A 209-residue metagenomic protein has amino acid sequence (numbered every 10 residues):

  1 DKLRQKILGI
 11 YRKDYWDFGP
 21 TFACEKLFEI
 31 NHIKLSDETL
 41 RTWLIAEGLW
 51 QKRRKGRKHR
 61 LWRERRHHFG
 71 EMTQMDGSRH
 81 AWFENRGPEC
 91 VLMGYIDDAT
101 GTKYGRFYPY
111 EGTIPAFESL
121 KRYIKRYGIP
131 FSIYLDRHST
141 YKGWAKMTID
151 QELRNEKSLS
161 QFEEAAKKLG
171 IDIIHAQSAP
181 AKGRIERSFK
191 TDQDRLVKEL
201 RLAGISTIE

Functional and structural regions predicted by a protein language model:
D1-A81, Q151-K157: Basic, flexible linker segments flanking DNA-binding modules in nucleic acid-interacting mobile-element proteins
F22, T39, P115-A116, E209: An acidic, carboxylate-rich microenvironment
K34, H68-L92, D98-I208: RNase H-like DDE/DDD metal-dependent nuclease/strand-transfer catalytic core used by mobile genetic elements
